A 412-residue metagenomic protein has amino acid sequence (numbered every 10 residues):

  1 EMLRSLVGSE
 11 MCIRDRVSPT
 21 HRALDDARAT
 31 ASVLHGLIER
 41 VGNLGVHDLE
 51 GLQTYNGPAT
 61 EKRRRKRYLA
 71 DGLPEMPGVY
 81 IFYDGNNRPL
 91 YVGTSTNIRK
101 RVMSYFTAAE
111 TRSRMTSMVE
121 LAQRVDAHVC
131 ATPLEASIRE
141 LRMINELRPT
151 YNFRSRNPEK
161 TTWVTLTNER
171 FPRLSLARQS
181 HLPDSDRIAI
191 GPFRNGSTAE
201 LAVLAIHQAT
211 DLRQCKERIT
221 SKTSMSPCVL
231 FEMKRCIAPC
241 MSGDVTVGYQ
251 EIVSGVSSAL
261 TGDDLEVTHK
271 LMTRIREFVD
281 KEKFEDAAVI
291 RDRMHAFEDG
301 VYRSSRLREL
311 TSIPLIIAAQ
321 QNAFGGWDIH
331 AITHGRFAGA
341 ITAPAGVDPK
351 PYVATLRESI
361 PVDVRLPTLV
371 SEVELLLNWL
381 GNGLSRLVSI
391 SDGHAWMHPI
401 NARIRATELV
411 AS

Functional and structural regions predicted by a protein language model:
E1, R28, R142: Active-site phosphate/pyrophosphate-handling residues
E1-G8: Single conserved hydrophobic/aromatic residue that forms the stacking wall/gate of nucleotide- or nucleobase-binding
S9-G57: Acidic, Mg2+-coordinating catalytic module of metal-dependent nucleases/exonucleases that use a two-metal-ion mechanism
T60-K62: Long, highly charged low-complexity segments
R64-A70: Short, basic/aromatic recognition patches
A70-S412: Conserved catalytic/ligand-binding micro-motifs in nucleotide and anionic cofactor chemistry
